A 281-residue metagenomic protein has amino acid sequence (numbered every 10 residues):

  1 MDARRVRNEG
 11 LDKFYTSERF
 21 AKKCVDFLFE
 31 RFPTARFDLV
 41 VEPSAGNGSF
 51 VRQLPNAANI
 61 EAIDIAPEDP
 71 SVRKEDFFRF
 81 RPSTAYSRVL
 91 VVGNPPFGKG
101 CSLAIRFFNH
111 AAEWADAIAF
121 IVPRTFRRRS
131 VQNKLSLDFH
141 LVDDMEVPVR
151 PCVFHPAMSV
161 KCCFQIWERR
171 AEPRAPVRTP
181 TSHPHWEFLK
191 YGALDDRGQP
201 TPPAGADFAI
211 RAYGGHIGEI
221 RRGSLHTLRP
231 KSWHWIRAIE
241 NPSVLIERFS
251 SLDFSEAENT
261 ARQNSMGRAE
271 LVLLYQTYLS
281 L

Functional and structural regions predicted by a protein language model:
M1-L281: Class I S-adenosyl-L-methionine-dependent methyltransferase catalytic core
